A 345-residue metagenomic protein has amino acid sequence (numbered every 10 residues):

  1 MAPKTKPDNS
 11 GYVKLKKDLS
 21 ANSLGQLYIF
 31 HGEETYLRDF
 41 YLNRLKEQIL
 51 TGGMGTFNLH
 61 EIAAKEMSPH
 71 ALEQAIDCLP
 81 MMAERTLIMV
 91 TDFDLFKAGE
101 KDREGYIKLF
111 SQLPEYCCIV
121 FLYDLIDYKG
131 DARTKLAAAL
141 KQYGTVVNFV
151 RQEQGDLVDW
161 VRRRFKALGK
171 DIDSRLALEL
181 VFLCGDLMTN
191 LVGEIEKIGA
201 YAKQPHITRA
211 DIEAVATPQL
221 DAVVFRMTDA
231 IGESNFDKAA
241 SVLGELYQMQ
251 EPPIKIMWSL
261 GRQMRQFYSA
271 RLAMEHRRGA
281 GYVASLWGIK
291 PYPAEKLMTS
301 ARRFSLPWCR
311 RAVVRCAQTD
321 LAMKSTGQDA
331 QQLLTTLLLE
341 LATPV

Functional and structural regions predicted by a protein language model:
M1-V345: Conserved beta/loop motifs at nucleotide-recognition and modification sites
